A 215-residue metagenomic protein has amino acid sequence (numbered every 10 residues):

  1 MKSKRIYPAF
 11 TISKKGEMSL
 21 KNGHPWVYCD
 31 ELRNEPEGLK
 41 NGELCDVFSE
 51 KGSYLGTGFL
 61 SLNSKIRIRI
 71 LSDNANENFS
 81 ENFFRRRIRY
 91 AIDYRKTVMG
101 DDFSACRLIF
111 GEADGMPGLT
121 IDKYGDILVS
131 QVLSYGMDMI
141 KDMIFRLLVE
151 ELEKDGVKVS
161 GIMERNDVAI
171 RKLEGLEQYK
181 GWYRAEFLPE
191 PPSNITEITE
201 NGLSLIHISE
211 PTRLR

Functional and structural regions predicted by a protein language model:
M1-G125: Non-catalytic accessory regions of SAM-dependent methyltransferases
D30-E31, L133, R165-D167, N201 (+1 more regions): Fold-independent oxyanion-binding glycine-rich loops and adjacent beta-strand/coil segments at enzyme active sites
L62, N166, R215: Residues that line or immediately flank small-molecule/substrate-binding pockets and catalytic motifs
V98-D114, D122-S193: N-terminal auxiliary segments of SAM/dcSAM-dependent transferases
G125-L128, E200-I206: Beta-strand-turn-beta hairpins that frame and shape the catalytic cleft of phosphate-ester-processing enzymes
I195-T199: N-terminal cap/lid segment of alpha/beta-hydrolase-fold proteins
I206-R215: Single conserved hydrophobic/aromatic residue that forms the stacking wall/gate of nucleotide- or nucleobase-binding
